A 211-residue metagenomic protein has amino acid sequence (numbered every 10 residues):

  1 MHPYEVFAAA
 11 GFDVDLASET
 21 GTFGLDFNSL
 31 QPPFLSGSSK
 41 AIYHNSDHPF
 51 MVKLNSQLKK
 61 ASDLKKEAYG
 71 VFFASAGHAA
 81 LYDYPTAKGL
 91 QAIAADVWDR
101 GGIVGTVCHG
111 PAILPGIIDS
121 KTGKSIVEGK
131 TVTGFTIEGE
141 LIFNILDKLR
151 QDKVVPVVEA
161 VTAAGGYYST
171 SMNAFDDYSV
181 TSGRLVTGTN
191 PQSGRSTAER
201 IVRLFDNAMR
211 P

Functional and structural regions predicted by a protein language model:
M1-R100, A112-P211: Extended, subdomain-level signal for the structured scaffold at the beginning of enzyme domains
I103: Active-site cofactor/cluster-binding pocket
V107-P111: Short, thiol/selenol-centered motifs that function as redox-active sites or metal-ligating centers
